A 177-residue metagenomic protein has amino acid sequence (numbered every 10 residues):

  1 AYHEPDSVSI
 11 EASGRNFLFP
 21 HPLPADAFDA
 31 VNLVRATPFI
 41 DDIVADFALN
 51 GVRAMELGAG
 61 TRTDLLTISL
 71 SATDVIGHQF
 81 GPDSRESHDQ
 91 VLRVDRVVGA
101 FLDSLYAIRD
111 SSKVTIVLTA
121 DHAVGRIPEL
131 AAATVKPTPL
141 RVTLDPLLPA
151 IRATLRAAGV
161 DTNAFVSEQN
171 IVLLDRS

Functional and structural regions predicted by a protein language model:
A1-E11, R85, A100-S177: Secreted, luminal/periplasmic, and some membrane-associated catalytic domains that remodel anionic oxygen-ester
A1-R62, S71-H78: His/Asp/Glu-rich, glycine-adjacent segments that coordinate divalent cations and/or stabilize oxyanion chemistry on
V31-P38, G81-V91, D175-S177: Second-shell loop/turn segments in exported
I40, A59-R62, D83, S87-V94 (+2 more regions): Secondary-structure capping and boundary motifs in well-ordered enzyme cores
A48, T63-S71, S87-L102, V114-A123: Beta-strand elements within well-structured catalytic alpha/beta cores of enzymes that handle phosphate/sulfate esters
G51-E56, L70, D74, D95 (+2 more regions): Sec/Tat-exported extracytoplasmic proteins
G58-T63, R109-K113: Short helix-terminating capping/connector loops at secondary-structure junctions
H78-F80, L130: Hydrophobic alpha-helical membrane-insertion segments
